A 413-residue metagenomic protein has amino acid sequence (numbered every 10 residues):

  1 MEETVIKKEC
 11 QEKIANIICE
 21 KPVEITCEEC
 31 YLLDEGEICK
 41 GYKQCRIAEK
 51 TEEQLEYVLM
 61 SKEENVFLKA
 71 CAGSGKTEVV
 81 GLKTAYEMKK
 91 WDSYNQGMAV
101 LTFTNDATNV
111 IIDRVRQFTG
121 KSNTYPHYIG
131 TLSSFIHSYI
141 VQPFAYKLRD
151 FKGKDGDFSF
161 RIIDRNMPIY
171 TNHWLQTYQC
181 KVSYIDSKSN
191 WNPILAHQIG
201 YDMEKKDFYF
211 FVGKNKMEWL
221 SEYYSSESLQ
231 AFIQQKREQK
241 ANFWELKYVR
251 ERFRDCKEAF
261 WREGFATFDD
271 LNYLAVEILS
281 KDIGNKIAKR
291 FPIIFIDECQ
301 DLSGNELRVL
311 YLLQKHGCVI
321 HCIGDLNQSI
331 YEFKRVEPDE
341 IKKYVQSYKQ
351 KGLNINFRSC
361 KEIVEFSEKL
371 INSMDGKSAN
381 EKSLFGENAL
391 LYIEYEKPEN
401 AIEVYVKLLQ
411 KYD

Functional and structural regions predicted by a protein language model:
E2-K21, T26-K147: P-loop NTPase Walker
I14, I18, E28, D34-V79 (+4 more regions): Accessory N-terminal region flanking or inserted into the helicase ATPase core in nucleic-acid motor proteins
G97, N105, N109-N215: Conserved P-loop NTPase-based nucleic-acid remodeling module centered on helicase motor cores
K154-M167, C318-S329, V345-N354: Conserved phosphoryl-transfer catalytic core
E298: Walker B catalytic acidic pair
D301, N305-D339: Signature of the SF2 helicase/ATPase Hel1-core->accessory helical subdomain module
Q328-E332, V345-F385, A389-L390: Conserved coupling/interface region of RecA-like P-loop/ASCE motor cores
E399-D413: Conserved helicase/translocase motor-coupling segment
